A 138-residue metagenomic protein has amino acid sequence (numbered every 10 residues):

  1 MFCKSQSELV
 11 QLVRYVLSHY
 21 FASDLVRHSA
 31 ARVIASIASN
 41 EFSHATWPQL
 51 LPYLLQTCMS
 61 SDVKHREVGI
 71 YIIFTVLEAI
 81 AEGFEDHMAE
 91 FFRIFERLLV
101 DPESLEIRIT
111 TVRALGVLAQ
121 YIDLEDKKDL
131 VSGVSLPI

Functional and structural regions predicted by a protein language model:
M1, V33-E41, T57-C58, I72-I80 (+3 more regions): Hydrophobic residues within the alpha-helices of tandem HEAT/HEAT-like
F2, H19-D24, N40-S43, D62 (+4 more regions): Amphipathic alpha-helical protein-protein interaction segments
F2-R14, R27, S43-P52, F84-E96 (+1 more regions): Core helices of alpha-solenoid repeat scaffolds
L9, V13-Y20, I34-E41: Generic hydrophobic/packing signal
L12-A22, L54-D62, F95-L105, P137-I138: Helix-loop junctions that connect tandem helical modules in alpha-solenoid scaffolds
E67-I70, L105, I109-V112: Start-of-helix signal in alpha-solenoid helical-repeat scaffolds, especially tetratricopeptide repeats
